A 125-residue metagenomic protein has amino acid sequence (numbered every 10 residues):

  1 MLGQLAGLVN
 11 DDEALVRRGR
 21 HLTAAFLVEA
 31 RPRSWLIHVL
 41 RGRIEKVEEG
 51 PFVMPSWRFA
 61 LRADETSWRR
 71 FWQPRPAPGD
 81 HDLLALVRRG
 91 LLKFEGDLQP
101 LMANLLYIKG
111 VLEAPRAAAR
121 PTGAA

Functional and structural regions predicted by a protein language model:
M1-A125: Feature captures hydrophobic
